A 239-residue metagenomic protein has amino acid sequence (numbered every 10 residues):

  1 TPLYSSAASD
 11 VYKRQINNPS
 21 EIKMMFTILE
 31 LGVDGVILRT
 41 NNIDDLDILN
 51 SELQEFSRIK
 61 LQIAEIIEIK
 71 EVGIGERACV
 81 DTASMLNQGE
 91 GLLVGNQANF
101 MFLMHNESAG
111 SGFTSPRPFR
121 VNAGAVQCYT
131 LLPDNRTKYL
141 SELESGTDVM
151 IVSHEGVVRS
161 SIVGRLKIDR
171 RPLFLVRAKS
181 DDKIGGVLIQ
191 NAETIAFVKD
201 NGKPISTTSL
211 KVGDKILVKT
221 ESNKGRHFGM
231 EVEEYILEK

Functional and structural regions predicted by a protein language model:
T1-A8, Y12: Single conserved hydrophobic/aromatic residue that forms the stacking wall/gate of nucleotide- or nucleobase-binding
D10-I16, V36-L38: Hydrophobic faces of well-ordered beta-strands that scaffold small-molecule active sites in alpha/beta enzyme cores
P19-T27: Short, acidic/polar
F26-K167: Anionic-ligand-binding alpha/beta catalytic cores of soluble enzymes and soluble regulatory domains that recognize
T137-L140, G213, N223, M230: Phosphate/adenylate-binding glycine loop and adjacent helical scaffold
L143-E144, R165-I168, I189-I195, E234: A short, sequence-level motif marking secondary-structure junctions
V157-A178, F228-K239: Short, compositionally biased
L175-K224: Glycine- and charge-enriched low-complexity intrinsically disordered segments
